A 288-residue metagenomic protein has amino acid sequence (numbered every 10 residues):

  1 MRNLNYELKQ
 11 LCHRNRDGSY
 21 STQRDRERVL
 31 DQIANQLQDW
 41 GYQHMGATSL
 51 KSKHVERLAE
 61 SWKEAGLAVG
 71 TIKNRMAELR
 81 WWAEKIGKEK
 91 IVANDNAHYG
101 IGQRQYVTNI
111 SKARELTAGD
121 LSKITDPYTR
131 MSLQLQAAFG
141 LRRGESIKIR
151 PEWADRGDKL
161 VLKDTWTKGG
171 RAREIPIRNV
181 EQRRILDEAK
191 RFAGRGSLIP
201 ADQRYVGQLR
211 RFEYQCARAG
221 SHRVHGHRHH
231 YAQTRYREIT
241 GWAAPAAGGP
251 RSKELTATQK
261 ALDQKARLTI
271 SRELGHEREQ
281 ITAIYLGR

Functional and structural regions predicted by a protein language model:
K9-R104: N-terminal core-binding DNA-recognition domain of tyrosine recombinases/integrases
G100-G119, G169-E181: DNA breakage-rejoining catalytic core of tyrosine-based enzymes
A113-R143, A261-R267: Basic, Lys/Arg- and aromatic-enriched nucleic-acid-binding interface segment
Q136-K159, A283-I284: Short, charged phosphate-coordinating catalytic segments
K148-I185: Conserved tyrosine-mediated DNA breakage-rejoining catalytic core shared by Y-recombinases
K159-T165, G248-R288: Short functional hotspots where side chains directly engage DNA or cofactors
R178-G241: Active-site/catalytic core of tyrosine-dependent DNA strand-transfer enzymes
G220-Q264, H276: Short basic/aromatic active-site micro-motif
